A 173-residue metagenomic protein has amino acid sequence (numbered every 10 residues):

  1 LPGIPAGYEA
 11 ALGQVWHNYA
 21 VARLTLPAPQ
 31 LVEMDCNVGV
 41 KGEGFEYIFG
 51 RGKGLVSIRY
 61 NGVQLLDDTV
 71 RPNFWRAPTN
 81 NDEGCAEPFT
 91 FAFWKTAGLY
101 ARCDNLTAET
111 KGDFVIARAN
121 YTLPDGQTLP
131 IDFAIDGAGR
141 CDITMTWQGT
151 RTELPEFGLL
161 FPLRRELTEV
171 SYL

Functional and structural regions predicted by a protein language model:
L1-P2, L173: Accessible peptide chain termini
P2-P27: Short beta-strand elements
N18-L173: Beta-strand/loop-rich accessory regions of lumenal/periplasmic or secreted enzymes, predominantly carbohydrate-active
